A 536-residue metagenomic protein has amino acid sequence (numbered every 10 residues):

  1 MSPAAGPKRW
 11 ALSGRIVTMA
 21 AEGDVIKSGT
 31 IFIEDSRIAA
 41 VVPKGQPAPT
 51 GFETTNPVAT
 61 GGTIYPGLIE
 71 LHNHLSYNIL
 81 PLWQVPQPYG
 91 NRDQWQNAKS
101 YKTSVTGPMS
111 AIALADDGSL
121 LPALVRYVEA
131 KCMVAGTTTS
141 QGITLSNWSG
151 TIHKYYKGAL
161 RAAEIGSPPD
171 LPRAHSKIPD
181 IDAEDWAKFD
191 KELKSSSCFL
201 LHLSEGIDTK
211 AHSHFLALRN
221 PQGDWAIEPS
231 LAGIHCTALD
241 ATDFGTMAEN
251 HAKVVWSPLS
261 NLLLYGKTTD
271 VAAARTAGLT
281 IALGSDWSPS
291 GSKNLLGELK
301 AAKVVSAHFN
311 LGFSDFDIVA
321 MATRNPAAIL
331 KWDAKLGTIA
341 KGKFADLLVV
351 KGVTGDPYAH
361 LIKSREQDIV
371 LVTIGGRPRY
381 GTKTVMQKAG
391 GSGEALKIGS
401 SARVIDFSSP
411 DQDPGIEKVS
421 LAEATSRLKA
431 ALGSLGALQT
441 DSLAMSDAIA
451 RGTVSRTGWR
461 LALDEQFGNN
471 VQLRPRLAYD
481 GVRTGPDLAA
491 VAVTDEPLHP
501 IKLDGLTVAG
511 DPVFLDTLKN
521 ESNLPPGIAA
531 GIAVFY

Functional and structural regions predicted by a protein language model:
M1-G51, N73-R173, A187-E192, A320-Y536: Active-site microenvironment of metallo-dependent hydrolases
Q46-Y65, E70: Active-site metal-binding motif and surrounding structural segment of the metallo-beta-lactamase
G61, C132, M247, V254 (+2 more regions): Conserved, mostly hydrophobic/aromatic
G67-N78, C198-E205: Histidine-centered catalytic micro-motifs
G142-P289, A307, G312: Active-site core of metal-dependent hydrolases
A252, G278-L279, F309-G312, F316 (+3 more regions): Charged catalytic cores and adjacent phosphate/nucleic-acid-binding surfaces used for phosphate/nucleic-acid chemistry
L264-K267, S292-L295, T338: Alpha-helix N-cap/helix-start motif
T276, G284, G291-S306, D368: Active-site loop ensemble at the mouth of alpha/beta enzyme cores that anchors a bound cofactor
